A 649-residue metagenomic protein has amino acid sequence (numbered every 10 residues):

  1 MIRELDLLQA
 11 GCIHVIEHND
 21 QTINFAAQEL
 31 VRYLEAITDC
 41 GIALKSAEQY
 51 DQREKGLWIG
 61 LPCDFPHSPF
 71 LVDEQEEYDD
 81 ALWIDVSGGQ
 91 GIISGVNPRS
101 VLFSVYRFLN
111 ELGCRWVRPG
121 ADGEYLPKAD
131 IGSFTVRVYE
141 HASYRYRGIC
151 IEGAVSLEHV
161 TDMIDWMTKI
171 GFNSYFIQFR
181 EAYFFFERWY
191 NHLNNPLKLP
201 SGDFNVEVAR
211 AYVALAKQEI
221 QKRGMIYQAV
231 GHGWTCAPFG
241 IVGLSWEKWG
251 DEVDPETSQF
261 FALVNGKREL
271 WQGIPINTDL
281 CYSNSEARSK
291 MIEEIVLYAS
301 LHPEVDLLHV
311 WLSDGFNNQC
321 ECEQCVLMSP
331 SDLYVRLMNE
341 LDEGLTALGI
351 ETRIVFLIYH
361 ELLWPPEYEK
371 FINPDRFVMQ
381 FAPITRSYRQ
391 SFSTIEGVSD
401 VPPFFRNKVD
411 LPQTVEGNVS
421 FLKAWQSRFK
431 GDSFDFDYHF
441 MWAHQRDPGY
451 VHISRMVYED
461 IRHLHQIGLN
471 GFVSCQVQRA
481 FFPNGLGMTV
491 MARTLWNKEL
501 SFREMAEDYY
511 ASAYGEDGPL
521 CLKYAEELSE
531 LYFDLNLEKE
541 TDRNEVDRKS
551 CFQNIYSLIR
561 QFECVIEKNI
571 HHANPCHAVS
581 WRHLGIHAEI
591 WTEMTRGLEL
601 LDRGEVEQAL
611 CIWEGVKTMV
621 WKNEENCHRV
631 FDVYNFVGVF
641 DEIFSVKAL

Functional and structural regions predicted by a protein language model:
M1-S143: Contiguous, structured surface segment used for ligand recognition
I16-D20, T38, E48-Q52, C63-P69 (+13 more regions): Aromatic-lined carbohydrate-binding surfaces of glycoside hydrolases
L44, E516-K523, H577-A578: Short, surface-exposed acidic
R503-L522, G604-C611, K617: Carbohydrate-binding surfaces of carbohydrate-active enzymes
T541-L649: Histidine-centered catalytic/metal-binding microenvironments
